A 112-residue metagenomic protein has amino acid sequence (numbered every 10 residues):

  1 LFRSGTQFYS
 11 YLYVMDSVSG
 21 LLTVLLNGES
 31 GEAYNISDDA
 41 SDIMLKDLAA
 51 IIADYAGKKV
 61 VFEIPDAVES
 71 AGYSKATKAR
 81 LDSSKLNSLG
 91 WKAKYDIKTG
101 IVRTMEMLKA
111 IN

Functional and structural regions predicted by a protein language model:
L1: Conserved small/polar residues in nucleotide/adenosyl-binding loops
S4, A33-Y34, K46-A49, G57-K78: C-terminal "lid/loop" region of Rossmann-like NAD(P)-dependent oxidoreductases
T6, V14-V18, T23-N35, A40-S41 (+1 more regions): Glycine/proline-rich active-site loop of Rossmann-fold NAD(P)-dependent oxidoreductases
Y9-M15, I43, L81, K92-D96: Residue-level signal for the nucleotide or nucleotide-sugar donor/cofactor binding architecture
S17, L21, I36, L45-L48 (+2 more regions): Non-catalytic, hydrophobic alpha-helical segments
L25-E29, A56, L108-N112: Short, hydrophobic alpha-helical segments
A53, L86-N87: Residue-level preference for well-ordered alpha-helical positions
I97-N112: Amphipathic terminal alpha-helices
